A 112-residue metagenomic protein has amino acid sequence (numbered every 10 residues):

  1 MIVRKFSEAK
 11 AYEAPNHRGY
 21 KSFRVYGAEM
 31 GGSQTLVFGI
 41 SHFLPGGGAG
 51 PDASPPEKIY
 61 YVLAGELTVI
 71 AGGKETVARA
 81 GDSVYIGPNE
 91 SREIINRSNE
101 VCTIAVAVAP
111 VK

Functional and structural regions predicted by a protein language model:
M1-T35: A short, N-terminal "cap"/entry segment at the start of jelly-roll beta-barrel domains of the cupin/DSBH fold
R24-G27, F38-S54, P88: Conserved short histidine dyad/triad with adjacent acidic residue
I40-F43, A53-V69: Short, conserved beta-strand element in jelly-roll/cupin
S41, Y85, E100-K112: A short hydrophobic beta-strand segment most commonly corresponding to one strand of the jelly-roll/cupin
P55, K74, E90-S91, E100: A generic "binding-loop/recognition-motif" signal
G73-P88: Short acidic-glycine-tyrosine-enriched beta hairpin
N96-R97: Asparagine-centered strand-capping/turn motif at beta-strand->loop junctions
